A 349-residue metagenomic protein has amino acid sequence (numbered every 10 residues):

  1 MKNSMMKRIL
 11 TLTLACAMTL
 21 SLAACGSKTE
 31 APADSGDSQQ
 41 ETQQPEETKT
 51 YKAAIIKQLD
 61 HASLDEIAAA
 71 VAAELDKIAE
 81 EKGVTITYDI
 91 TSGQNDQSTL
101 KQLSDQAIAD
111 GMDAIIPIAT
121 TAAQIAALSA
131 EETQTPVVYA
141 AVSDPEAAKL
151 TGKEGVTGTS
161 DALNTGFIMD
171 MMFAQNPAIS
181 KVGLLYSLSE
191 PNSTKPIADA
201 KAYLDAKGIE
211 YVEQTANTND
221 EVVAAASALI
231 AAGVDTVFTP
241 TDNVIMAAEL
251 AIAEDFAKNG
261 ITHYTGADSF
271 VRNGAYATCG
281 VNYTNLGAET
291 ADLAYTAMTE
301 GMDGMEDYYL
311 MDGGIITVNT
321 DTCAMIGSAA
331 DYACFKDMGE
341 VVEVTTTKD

Functional and structural regions predicted by a protein language model:
S4-K28: Sec-dependent N-terminal signal peptides of Gram-positive bacterial secreted proteins and lipoproteins
A23-Q39: Bacterial lipoprotein signal-peptidase II cleavage site
E46-E47, P145-T151, G155-K181, V281-M302: Hydrophobic alpha-helical segments within soluble ligand-binding/sensing domains
E47-A73, I78, D89-S98, S189-S193 (+1 more regions): Extracytoplasmic "Venus flytrap"
A53, V71, D161-K207, E306-A324: An alpha-beta-alpha
D89-K149, D242-A257, I261-G266: Beta-alpha junction/loop-to-helix N-cap segments that form part of ligand/metal-binding clefts
P191-H263, A267: Pocket-lining segment of extracytoplasmic ligand-binding domains
T296-D349: Hinge/cleft segment of the Venus flytrap/periplasmic-binding protein
